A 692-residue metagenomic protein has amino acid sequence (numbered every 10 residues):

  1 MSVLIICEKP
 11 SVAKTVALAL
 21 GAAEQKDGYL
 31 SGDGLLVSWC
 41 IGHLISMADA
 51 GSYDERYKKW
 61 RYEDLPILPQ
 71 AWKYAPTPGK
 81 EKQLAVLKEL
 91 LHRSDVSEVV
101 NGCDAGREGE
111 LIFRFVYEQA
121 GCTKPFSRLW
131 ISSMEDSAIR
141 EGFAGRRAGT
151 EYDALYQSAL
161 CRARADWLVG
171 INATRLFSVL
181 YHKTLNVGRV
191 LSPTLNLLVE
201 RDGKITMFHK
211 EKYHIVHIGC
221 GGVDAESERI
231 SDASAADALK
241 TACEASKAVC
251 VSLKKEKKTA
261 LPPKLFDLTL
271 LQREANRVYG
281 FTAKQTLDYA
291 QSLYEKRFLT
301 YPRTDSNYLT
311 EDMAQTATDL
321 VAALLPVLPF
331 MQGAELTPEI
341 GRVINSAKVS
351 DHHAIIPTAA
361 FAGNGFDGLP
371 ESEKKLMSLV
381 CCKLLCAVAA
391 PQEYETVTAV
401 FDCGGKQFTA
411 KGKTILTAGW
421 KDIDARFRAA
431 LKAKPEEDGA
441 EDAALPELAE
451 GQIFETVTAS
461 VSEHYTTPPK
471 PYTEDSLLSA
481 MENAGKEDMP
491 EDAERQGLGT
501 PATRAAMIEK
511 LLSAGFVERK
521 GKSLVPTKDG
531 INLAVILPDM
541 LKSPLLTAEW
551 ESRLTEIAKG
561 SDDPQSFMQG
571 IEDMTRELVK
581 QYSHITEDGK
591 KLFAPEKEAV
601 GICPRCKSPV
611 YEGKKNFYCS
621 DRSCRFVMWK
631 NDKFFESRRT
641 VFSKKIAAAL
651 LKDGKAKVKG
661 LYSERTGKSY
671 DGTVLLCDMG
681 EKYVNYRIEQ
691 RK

Functional and structural regions predicted by a protein language model:
M1-A163, W167, V457, P468: Intrinsically disordered, low-complexity regulatory segments
M1-S2, V100-A105, H182-T184, K255-K264 (+3 more regions): Conserved short loop/turn motifs at secondary-structure junctions
S2-L4, K80, L91, T174 (+3 more regions): Basic, low-complexity terminal or inter-domain segments flanking catalytic cores
P10-A17, G34-V37, I41, T77-K88 (+17 more regions): Amphipathic alpha-helical transducer elements in NTP-driven molecular machines
W72-A75, C103, T123-S127, A148-L155 (+5 more regions): Short, polar/flexible loop-turn hinges at active-site or ligand-entry regions and domain interfaces
D136-C220, K255-T259: C-terminal or mid-to-C-terminal helical accessory/interaction module adjacent to the motor/catalytic core
S234-F266, Q272: Metal- or metallocofactor-binding catalytic centers and their adjacent structured scaffolds across diverse enzyme
